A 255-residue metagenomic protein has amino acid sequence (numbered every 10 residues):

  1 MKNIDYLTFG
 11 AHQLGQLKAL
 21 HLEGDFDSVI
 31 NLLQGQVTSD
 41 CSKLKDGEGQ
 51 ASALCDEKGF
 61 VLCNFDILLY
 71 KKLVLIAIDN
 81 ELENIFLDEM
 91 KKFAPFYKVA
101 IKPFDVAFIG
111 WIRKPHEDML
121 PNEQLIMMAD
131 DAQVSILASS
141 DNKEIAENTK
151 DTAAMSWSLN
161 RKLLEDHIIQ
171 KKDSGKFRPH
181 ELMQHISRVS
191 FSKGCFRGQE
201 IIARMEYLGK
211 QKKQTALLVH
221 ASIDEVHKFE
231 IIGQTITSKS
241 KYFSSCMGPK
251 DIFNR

Functional and structural regions predicted by a protein language model:
M1-R255: Basic, glycine/lysine-rich polyanion-binding surfaces/domains
